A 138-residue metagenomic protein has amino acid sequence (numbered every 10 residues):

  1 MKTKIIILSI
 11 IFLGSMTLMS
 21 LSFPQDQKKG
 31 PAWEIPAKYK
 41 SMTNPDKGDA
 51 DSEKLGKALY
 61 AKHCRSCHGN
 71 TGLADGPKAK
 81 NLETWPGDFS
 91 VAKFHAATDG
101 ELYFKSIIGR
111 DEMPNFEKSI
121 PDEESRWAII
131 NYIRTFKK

Functional and structural regions predicted by a protein language model:
M1-I5: Positively charged n-region of N-terminal signal peptides that target proteins for export
S9-T17: Bacterial N-terminal signal peptides
L18-K29: Bacterial Sec-dependent signal peptides at the C-terminal "C-region" and cleavage site
Q27-L59: Electrostatic cytochrome c docking/interface patches
P31-P36, K57, A61-T84, E112-N115 (+1 more regions): Periplasmic/extracellular electron-transfer cofactor-ligation site, primarily the c-type cytochrome heme-c attachment
K54-A61, R65, A96-G100, R110 (+1 more regions): Sequence context surrounding c-type heme c attachment/ligation sites in exported
T84-G100, F116-R126: Electron-transfer interface patches adjacent to heme c in soluble/periplasmic c-type cytochromes and di-/multiheme
K105-S106, E117-K138: C-terminal capping alpha-helices of c-type cytochrome domains
